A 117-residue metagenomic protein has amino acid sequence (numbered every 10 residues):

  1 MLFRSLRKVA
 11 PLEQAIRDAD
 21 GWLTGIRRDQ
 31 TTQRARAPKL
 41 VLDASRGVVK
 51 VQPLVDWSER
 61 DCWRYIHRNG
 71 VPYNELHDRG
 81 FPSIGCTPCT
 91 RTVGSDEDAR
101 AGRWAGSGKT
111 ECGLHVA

Functional and structural regions predicted by a protein language model:
M1-A117: Nucleotide-activated chemistry modules centered on ATP-dependent adenylation/adenylyltransferase
